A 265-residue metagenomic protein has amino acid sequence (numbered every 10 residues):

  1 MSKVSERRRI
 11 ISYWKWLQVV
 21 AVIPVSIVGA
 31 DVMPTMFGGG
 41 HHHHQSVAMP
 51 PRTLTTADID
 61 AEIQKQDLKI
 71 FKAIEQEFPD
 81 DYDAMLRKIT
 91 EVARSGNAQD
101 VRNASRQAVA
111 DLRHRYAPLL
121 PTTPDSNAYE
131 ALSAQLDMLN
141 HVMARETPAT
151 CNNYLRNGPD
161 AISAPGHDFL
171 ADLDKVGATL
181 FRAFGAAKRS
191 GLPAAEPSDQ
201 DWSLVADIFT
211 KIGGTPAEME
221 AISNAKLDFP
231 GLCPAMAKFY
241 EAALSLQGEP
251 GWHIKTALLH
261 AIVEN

Functional and structural regions predicted by a protein language model:
M1-S2: N-terminal intrinsically disordered, acidic low-complexity segments at the extreme N-terminus
S5-V22: N-terminal Sec-pathway targeting helices
V19, D31-R156: N-terminal Sec/ER secretory leader and immediately downstream segment of secreted/extracellular precursors
I23-D31: Alpha-helical transmembrane segments
I89, A93, L139, G158 (+5 more regions): Generic structural signal for hydrophobic core residues of well-folded globular domains
L132, D137-N140, P159, L180 (+3 more regions): Signature of soluble extracytoplasmic/periplasmic domains of secreted precursors and cell-surface proteins
N140-A225: Extended amphipathic alpha-helical interaction segments
G214-N265: A cross-kingdom marker for long, charged
